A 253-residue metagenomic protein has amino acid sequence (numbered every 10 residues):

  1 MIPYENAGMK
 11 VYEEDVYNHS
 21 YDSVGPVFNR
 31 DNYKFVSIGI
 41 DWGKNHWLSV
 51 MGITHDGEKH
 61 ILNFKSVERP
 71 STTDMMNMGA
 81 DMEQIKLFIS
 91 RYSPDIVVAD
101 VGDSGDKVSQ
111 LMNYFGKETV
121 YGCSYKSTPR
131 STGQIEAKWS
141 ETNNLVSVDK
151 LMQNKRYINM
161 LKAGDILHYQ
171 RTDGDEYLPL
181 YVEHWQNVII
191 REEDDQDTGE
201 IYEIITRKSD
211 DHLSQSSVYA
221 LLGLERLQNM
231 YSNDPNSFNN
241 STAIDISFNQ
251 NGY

Functional and structural regions predicted by a protein language model:
M1-S37: ATPase catalytic-site recognition across NTP-hydrolyzing enzymes
Y17, N32, N45-H46, R69-M82 (+2 more regions): Phosphate/oxyanion-binding active-site loops and adjacent basic polyanion-contact surfaces
H19-G25, Y33, A80-I85, I201-I204: Active-site-adjacent structural elements in folded domains
P26-H60, S216: Gly/Thr-rich phosphate-binding beta-strand-loop-beta motif of the actin/hexokinase/Hsp70
I38, D56-Q196, D245-Y253: Mg2+-dependent endonuclease catalytic cores in nucleic-acid-processing enzymes, primarily RNase H-like
D41-W42, G52-T54, V101, S124 (+2 more regions): Active-site proximal loops enriched in glycine and acidic residues that flank catalytic Cys/His/Asp and coordinate
L48-I53, N63-S66, V108-N113, Q228-S241: Composition- and surface-driven signal marking solvent-exposed, interaction-prone regions in large proteins
G164-T242: Charge-patterned, long linear interaction tracts outside catalytic cores
